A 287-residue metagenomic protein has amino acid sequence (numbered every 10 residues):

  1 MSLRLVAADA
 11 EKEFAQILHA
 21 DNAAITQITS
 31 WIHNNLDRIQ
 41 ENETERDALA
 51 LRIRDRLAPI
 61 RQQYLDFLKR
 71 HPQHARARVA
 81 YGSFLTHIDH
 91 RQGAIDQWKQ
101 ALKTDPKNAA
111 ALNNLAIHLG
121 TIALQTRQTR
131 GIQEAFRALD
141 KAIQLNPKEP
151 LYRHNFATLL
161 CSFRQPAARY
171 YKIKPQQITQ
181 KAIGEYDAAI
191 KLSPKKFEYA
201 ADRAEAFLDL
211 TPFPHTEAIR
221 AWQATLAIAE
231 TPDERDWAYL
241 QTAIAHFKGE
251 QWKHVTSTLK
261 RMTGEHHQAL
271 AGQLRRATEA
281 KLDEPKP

Functional and structural regions predicted by a protein language model:
M1-L65, R70: N-terminal leader/linker segments that initiate helical-solenoid repeat arrays
I17, N22-I25, T29-I32, L36-I39 (+9 more regions): Short coil/turn linking the two alpha-helices of tandem helical-hairpin repeats
R54-Q62, H87-Q100, I122-K141, Q165-A188 (+2 more regions): Structural signature of tandem alpha-helical TPR/SEL1-like repeats, specifically the intra-repeat loop/turn
Q62, D233-P287: Terminal, low-structured helical/coil segments at or just beyond the last alpha-helical repeat
F67, Q100-A101, K141-A142, A188-A189 (+2 more regions): Canonical positions in the second alpha-helix
P72, P106, P147, P194 (+2 more regions): Short coil turns that delineate tetratricopeptide repeat
A77, A111, Y152, Y199 (+2 more regions): TPR alpha-solenoid repeat register
